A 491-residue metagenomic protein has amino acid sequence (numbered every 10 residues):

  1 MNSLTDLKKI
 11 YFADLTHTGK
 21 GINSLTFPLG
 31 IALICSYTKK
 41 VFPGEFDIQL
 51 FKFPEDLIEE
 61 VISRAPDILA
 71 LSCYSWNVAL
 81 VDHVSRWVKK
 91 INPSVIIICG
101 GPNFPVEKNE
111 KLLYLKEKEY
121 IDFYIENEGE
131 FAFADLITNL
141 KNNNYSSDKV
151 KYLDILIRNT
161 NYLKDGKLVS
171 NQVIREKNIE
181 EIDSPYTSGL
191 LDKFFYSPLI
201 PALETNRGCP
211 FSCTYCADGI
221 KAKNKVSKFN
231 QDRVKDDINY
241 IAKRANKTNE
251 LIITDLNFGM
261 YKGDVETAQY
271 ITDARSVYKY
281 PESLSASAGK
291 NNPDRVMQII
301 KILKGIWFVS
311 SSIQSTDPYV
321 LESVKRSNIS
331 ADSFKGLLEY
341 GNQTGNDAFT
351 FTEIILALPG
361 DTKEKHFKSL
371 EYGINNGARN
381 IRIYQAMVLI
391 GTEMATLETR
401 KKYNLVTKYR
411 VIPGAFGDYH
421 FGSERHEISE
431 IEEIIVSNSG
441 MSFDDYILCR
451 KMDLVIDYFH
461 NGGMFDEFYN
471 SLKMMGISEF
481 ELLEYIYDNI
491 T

Functional and structural regions predicted by a protein language model:
N2-K8, T18, D154-I157, N161-A202: N-terminal [4Fe-4S]-dependent radical SAM core
D6-G21, I68: Nucleotide-activated donor-dependent transferases that construct or modify glycoconjugates
K9, D67-I68, F123, E250-I252: Structural motif
G19-I31: Glycine- and acidic-residue-enriched helix-capping/strand-helix junction motifs
Y37, E45-V173: Glycine-rich beta-alpha loop elements in corrinoid/cobalamin-binding modules across cobalamin-dependent enzymes
P66, I121, K228, A274-G476: A structural motif corresponding to the C-terminal lobe/cap of the Radical SAM core domain
E180-Y340, L356: Radical SAM [4Fe-4S] cluster-binding motif and immediate context
M474-T491: Terminal or standalone catalytic/regulatory effector modules within metabolic enzymes and repeat proteins
